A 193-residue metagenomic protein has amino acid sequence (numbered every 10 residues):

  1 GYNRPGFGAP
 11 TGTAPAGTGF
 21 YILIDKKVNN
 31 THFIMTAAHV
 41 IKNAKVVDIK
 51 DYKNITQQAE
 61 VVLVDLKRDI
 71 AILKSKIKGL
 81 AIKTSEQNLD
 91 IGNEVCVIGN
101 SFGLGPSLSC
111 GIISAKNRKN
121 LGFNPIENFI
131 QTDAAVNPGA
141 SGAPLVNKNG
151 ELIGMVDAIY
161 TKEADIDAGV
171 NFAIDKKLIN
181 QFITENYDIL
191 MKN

Functional and structural regions predicted by a protein language model:
N3-G12, V62-D69, K116-I130, A164-I166 (+2 more regions): Gly/Ser-enriched beta-turn/beta-hairpin loop segments
G6-A9, M35, A81-K83, N100 (+1 more regions): Second-shell loop/turn segments in exported
T11, P15-T18, L80-S85, F102 (+1 more regions): Gly/Ser-rich catalytic serine loop of serine hydrolases
A14-A16, L23-G99, G103-P106, Y187-K192: Conserved active-site neighborhood of the chymotrypsin/trypsin-like protease fold
H32-A37, N88-S101, A115, T132 (+2 more regions): Active-site-proximal beta-strands of protease catalytic cores
E60, C110-S114: Short beta-strand-centered aromatic/proline hotspots
L80, K148, L152-N193: C-terminal cap/linker of serine protease catalytic domains
G103-C110, E163-D165: Short, Lys/Arg- and Gly-enriched loop/turn segments at beta-strand edges
